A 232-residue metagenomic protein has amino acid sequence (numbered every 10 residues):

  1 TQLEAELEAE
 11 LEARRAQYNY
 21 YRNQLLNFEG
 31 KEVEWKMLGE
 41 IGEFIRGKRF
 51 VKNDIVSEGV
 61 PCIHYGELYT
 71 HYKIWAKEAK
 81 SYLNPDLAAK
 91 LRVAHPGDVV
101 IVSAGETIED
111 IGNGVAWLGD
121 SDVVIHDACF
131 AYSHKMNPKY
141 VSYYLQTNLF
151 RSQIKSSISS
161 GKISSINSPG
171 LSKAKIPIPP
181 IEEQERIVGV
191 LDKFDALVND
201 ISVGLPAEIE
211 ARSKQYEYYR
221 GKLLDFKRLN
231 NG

Functional and structural regions predicted by a protein language model:
T1-R15, N19, V33, S172-S213: Amphipathic alpha-helical segments
Q24-F28, R49-F50, P85-A89, G161-I163 (+1 more regions): Short, recurring structural edge motifs at helix starts
N27-K48, E208, K214, Y219: Non-catalytic DNA-recognition/assembly elements of restriction-modification systems
I41-K52, G66-D98: Sequence-specific dsDNA recognition surfaces
H64, K90-N148: A short beta-sheet element
D122-A128, S159-P180: A short glycine-rich beta-alpha junction/loop motif
I154: Glycine/small-residue-rich phosphate/adenosyl-binding loop
